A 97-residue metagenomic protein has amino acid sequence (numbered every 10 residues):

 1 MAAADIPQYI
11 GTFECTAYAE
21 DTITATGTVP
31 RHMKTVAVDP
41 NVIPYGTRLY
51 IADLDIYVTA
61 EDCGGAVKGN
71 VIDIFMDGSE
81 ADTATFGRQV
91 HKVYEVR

Functional and structural regions predicted by a protein language model:
M1-R97: Solvent-exposed, well-ordered loop and adjacent helix/strand elements within mature globular domains that form
